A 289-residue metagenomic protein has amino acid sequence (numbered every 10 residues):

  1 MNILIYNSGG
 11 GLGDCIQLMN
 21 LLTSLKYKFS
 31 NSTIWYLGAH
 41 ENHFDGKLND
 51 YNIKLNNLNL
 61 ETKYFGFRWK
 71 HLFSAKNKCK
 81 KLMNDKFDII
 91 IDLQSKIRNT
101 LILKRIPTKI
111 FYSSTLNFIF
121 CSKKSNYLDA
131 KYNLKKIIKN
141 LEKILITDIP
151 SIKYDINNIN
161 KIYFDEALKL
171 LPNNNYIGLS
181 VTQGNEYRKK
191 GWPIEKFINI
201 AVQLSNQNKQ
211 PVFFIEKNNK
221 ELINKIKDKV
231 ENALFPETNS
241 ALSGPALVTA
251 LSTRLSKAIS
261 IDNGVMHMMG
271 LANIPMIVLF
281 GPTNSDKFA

Functional and structural regions predicted by a protein language model:
M1, K161-G178: Nucleotide-sugar donor-binding and catalytic loop/hinge architecture of NDP-sugar-dependent glycosyltransferases
M1-G11, L179: Nucleotide-activated donor-dependent transferases that construct or modify glycoconjugates
N7, N31-K70, E231-P236: Conserved nucleotide-sugar phosphate-binding/catalytic loop shared by glycosyltransferases and other
N7-M19, N185-P193: A short, glycine/small-residue-rich beta-strand->loop->alpha-helix junction that serves as a flexible
C15-K26, E41-F44: Short amphipathic alpha-helix
L18, L37-A39, L93-Q94, S180 (+1 more regions): Replace "coordinates the UDP/GDP/TDP-sugar" with "coordinates nucleotide-activated sugar donors
K54-D155, Y176-Q183, I194, T283-D286: Conserved nucleotide-diphosphate donor binding/catalytic pocket of glycan-assembly enzymes
K196-S285: Donor-binding and catalytic core of enzymes assembling or modifying cell-surface/extracellular glycoconjugates
